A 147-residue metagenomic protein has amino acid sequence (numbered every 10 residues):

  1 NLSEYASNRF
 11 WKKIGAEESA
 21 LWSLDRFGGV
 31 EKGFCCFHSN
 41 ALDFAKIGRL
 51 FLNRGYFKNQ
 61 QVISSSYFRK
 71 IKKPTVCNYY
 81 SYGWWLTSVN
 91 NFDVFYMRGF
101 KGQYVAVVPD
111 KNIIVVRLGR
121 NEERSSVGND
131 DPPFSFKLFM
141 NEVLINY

Functional and structural regions predicted by a protein language model:
N1-E4, H38-L42, D130: Soluble non-cytosolic domains of exported or imported proteins
N1-F34: Active-site helix/loop module of the DD-peptidase/beta-lactamase fold, centered on the serine-lysine SxxK catalytic
N1-S7, G55-I63: Structural helix-adjacent loops and short alpha-helical linkers that scaffold large soluble proteins
S3, S7, W11, A45-L52 (+4 more regions): Non-transmembrane alpha-helical segments in soluble domains of secreted/periplasmic/extracellular proteins
E17-L21, F68-N121: Active-site Gly/Thr loop motif
L24-S39, T87-N91, G99-F100: Carbohydrate-binding/catalytic loop surfaces
G33-Y56, Q103-R120: Active-site-proximal alpha-helical segments within enzyme catalytic domains
V127-Y147: Short, gly/Ser/Thr-rich active-site loops of penicillin-recognizing serine hydrolases
